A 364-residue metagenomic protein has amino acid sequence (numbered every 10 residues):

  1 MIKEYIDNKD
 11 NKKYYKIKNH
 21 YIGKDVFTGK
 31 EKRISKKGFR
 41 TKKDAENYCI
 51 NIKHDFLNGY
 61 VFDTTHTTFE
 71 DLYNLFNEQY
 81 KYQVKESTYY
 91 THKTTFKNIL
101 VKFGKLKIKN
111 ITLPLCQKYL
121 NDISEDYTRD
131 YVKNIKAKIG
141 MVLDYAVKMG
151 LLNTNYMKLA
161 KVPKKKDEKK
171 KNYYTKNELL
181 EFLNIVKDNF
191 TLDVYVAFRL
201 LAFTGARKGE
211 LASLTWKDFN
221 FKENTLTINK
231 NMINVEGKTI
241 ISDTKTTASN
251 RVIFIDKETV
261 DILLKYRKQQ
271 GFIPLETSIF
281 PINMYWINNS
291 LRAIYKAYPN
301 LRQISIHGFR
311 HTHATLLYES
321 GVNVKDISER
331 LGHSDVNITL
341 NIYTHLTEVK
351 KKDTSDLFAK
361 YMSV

Functional and structural regions predicted by a protein language model:
D10-I17, G23-P114, K268-L275: N-terminal DNA-binding module of tyrosine recombinases/phage integrases
T65, N77-N153, E168, N189-F190 (+2 more regions): N-terminal core-binding DNA-recognition domain of tyrosine site-specific recombinases/integrases
K133, K148, L152-N153, K158-L214 (+4 more regions): Basic, Lys/Arg- and aromatic-enriched nucleic-acid-binding interface segment
F182-I185, G237-D243, V322, I342-V364: DNA/chromatin major-groove-contacting recognition/catalytic segments
N184-V194, T204, I253, K268-I282 (+2 more regions): Short, basic (Lys/Arg/His-rich) helix/loop patches that form interaction surfaces in the mid-to-C-terminal regions
D188, E223, E236, S242-N250 (+2 more regions): C-terminal secondary-structure termini that scaffold catalytic or DNA-interacting sites
D218-T225, V322-T344: Short, polar N-cap/turn motifs at the start of nucleic acid-interacting alpha helices
M232, V260, L331-L357: Catalytic-site neighborhood detector that most strongly recognizes the C-terminal catalytic loop/helix of tyrosine
